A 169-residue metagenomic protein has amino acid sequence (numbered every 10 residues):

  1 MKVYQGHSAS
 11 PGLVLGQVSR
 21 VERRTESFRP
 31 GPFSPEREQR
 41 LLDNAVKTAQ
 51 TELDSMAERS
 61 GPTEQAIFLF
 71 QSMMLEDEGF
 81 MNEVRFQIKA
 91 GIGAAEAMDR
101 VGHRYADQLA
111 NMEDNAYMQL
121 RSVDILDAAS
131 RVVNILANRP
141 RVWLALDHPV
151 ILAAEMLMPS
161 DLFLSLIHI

Functional and structural regions predicted by a protein language model:
M1-I167: Non-catalytic, soluble scaffold/interaction modules
